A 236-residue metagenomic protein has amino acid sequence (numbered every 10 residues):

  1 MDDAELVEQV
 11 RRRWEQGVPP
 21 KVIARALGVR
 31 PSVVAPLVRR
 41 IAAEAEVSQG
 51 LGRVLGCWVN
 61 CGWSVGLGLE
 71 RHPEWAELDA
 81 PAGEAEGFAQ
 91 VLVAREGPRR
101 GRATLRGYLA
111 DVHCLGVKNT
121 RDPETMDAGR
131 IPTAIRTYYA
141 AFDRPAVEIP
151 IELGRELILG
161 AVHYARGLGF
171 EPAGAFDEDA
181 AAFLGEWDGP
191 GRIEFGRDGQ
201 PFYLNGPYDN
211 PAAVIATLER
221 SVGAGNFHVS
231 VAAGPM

Functional and structural regions predicted by a protein language model:
D2-A4, S32-S48: Short, solvent-exposed alpha-helical "recognition" segments
D2-V18: Short, amphipathic alpha-helical "recognition" segments used to contact nucleic acids or chromatin
R11-R12, P36, R192: Short amphipathic alpha-helical segments, especially helix-boundary/capping motifs
I23-R25: Short alpha-helical "recognition helix" segments of helix-turn-helix
A45-M236: Non-catalytic terminal/accessory regions
